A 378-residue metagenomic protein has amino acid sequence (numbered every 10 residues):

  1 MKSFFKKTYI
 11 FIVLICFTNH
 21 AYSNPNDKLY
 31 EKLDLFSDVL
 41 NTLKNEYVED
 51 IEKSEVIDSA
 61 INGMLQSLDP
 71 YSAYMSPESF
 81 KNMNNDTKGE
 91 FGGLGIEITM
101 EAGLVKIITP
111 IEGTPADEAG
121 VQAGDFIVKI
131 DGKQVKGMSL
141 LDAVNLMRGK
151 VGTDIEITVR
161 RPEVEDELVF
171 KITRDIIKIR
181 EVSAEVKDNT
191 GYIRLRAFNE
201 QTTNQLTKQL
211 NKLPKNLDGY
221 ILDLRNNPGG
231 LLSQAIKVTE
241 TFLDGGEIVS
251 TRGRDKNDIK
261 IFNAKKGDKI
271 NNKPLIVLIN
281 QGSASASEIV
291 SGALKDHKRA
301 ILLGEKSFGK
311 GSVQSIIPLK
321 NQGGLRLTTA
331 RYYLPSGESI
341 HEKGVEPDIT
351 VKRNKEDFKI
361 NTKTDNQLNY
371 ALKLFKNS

Functional and structural regions predicted by a protein language model:
M1-Y9: Bacterial N-terminal signal peptides that target proteins for export
I10-F11, A21: Cleavable N-terminal signal peptides
Y22-S23, G337: Short linear recognition/processing motifs and adjacent strand/loop elements at protein termini and domain edges
S23-K32, F36-K53, K106-T109, T114-A123 (+1 more regions): Cleft-lining beta-strand/loop regions that shape enzyme active-site pockets
S59, Y71-T109: PDZ/PDZ-like peptide-tail recognition elements
Q314-P318, L325-K355: Conserved P-loop NTPase
S339-S378: Conserved functional hotspot residues or short segments at active or partner-binding sites across diverse domains
